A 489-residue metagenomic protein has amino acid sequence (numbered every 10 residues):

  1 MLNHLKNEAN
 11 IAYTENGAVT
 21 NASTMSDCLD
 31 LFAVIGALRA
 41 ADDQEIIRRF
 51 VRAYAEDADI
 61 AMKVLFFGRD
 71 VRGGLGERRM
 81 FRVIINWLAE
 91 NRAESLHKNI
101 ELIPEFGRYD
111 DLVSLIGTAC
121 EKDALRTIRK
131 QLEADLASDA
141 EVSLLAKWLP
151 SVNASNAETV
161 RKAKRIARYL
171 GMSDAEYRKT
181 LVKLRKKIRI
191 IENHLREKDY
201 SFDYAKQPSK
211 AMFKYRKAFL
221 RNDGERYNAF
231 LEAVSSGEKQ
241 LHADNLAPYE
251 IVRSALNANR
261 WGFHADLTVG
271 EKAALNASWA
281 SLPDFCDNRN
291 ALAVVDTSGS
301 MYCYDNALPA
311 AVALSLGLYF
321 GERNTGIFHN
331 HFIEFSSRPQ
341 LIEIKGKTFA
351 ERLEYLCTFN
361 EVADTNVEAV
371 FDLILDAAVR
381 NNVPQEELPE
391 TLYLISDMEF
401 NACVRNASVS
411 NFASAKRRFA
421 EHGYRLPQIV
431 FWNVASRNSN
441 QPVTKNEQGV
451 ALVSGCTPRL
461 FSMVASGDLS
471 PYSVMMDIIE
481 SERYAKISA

Functional and structural regions predicted by a protein language model:
M1-V312, E322-A489: Long lumenal/extracellular ectodomains of secretory and single-pass membrane proteins
